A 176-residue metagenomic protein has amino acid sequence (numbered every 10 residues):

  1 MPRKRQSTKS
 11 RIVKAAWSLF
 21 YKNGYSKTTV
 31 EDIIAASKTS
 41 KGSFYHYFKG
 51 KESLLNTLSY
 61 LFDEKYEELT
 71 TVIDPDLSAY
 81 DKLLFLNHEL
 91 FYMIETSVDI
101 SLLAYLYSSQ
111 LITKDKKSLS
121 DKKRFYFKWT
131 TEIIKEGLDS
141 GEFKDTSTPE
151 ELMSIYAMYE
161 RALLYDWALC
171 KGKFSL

Functional and structural regions predicted by a protein language model:
M1-N23, K27-T39, S53: Basic, helix-initiating cap at the start of DNA-binding domains
K38-F48: Short hydrophobic/aromatic patch on the recognition helix
F48, L55-F62: Alpha-helical DNA-contacting segments of helix-turn-helix folds
T57, T71-S97, P149-Y156: Hydrophobic alpha-helical connector segments
T71, T96, K114-S140, E150-S154 (+1 more regions): Amphipathic alpha-helical packing segments from all-alpha helical-bundle domains
I94-K114, Y165-L169: Amphipathic alpha-helical segments used for helix-helix packing
D145-D166, L176: Hydrophobic alpha-helical segments that form the core of small-molecule binding pockets and/or dimer interfaces
